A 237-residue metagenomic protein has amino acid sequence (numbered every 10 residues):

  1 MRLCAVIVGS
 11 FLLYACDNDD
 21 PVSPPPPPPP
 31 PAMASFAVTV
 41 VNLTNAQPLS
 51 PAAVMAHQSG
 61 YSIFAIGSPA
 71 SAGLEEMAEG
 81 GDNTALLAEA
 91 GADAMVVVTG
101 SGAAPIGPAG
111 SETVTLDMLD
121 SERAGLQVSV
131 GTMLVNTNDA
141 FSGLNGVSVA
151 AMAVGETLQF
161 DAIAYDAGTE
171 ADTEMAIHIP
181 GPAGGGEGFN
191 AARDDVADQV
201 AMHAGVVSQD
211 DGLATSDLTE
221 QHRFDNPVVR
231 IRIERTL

Functional and structural regions predicted by a protein language model:
M1-A5: Bacterial N-terminal signal peptides that target proteins for export
L12-A15: C-terminal motif of bacterial Sec signal peptides marking the signal peptidase cleavage site
D17-D20: Bacterial signal peptide processing site
V22-P30: Intrinsically disordered, low-complexity proline-rich regions
P30-S35, L43-G155: Structured domain cores in non-transmembrane regions
S50-A56, F64-I66, L74-A78, A85-A88 (+4 more regions): Extracellular low-complexity, O-glycosylation-prone Ser/Thr/Pro/Gly-rich "stalks" and linkers flanking catalytic
